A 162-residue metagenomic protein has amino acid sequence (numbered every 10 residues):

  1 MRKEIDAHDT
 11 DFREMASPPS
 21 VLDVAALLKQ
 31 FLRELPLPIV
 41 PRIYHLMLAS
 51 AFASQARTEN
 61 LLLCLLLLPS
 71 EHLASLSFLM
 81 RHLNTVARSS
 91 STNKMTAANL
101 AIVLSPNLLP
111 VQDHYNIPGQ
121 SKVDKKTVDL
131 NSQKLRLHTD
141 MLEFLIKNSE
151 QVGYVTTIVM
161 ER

Functional and structural regions predicted by a protein language model:
M1-R162: Alpha-helical catalytic/interaction cores of small GTPase-regulatory modules
